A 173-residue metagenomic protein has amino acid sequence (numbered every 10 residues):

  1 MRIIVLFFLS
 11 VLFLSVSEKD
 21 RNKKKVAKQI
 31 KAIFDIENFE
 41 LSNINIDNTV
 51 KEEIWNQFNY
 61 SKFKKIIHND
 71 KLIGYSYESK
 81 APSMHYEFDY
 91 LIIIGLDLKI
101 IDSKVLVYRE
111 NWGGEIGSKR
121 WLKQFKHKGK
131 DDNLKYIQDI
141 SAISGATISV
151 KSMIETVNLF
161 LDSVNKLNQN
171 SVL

Functional and structural regions predicted by a protein language model:
R2-D89, G95-L173: Intrinsically disordered terminal and processing segments
